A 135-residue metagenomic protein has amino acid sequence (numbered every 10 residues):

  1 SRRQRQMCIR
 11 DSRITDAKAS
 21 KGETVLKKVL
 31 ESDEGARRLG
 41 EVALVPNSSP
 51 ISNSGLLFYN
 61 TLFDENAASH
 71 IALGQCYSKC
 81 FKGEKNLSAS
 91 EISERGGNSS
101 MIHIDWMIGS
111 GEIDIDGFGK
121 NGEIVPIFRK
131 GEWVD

Functional and structural regions predicted by a protein language model:
S1-C8: Single conserved hydrophobic/aromatic residue that forms the stacking wall/gate of nucleotide- or nucleobase-binding
Q4, A68, E112: Broad gene-expression machinery/nucleic-acid interaction feature
Q6, S32-E34, N60-F63, D105-I108 (+1 more regions): A general structural signal for short secondary-structure junctions and capping/turn motifs
T15-K85: Dual-mode signal for accessory low-complexity, basic/Gly-rich regions
S93-D135: Extended hydrophobic packing segments that form well-structured cores
